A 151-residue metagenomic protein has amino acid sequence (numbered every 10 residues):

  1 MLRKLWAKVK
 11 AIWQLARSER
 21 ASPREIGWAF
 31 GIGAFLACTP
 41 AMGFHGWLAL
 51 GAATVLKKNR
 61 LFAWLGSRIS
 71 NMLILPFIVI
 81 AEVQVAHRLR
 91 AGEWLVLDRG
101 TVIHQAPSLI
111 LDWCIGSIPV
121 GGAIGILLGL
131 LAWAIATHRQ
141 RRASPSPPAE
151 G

Functional and structural regions predicted by a protein language model:
M1-I32, I78-I118, L127-G151: Membrane-interfacial helix-loop-helix
G31-T39: Short, contiguous, helix-prone interaction/anchoring segments in small proteins
L36, G66-I74, D112, G116 (+1 more regions): Alpha-helical transmembrane segments of multi-pass membrane proteins
T39-G51, L56-A81: Transmembrane helix boundary and interhelical junction motifs in multipass membrane proteins
